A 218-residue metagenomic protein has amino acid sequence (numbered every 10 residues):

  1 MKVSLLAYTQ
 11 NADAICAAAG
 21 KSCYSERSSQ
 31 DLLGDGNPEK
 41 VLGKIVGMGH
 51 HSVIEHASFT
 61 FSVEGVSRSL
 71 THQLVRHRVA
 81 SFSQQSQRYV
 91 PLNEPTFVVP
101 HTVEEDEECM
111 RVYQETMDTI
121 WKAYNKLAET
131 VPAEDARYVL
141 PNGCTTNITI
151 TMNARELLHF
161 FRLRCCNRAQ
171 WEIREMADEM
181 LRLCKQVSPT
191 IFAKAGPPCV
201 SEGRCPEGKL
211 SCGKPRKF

Functional and structural regions predicted by a protein language model:
M1-F218: Family-specific signature for flavin-dependent thymidylate synthase
